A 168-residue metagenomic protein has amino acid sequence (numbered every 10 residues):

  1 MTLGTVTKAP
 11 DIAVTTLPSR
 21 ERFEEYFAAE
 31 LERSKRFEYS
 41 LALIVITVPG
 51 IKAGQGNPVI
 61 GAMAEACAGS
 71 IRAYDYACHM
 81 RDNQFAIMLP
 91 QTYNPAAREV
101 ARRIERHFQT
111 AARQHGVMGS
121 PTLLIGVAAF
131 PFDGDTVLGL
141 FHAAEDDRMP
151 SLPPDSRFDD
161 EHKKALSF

Functional and structural regions predicted by a protein language model:
M1-V14, A165-F168: Short, low-complexity N-terminal regulatory "tails/caps" that precede and couple sensory modules
I12-L31, K35-L43, P49-A68, C78-D82 (+2 more regions): Conserved long alpha-helical elements within nucleotide-processing catalytic cores of c-di-GMP signaling and class III
F23, N94-E105, F130-D160, L166-F168: Catalytic-core segments of nucleotide cyclases and related cyclic-nucleotide turnover enzymes
P49-A53, M88-A97, V117, L123-L140: Catalytic strand-loop-helix junctions within cyclic-nucleotide turnover domains
C78-R81, Q109-L124: Catalytic core regions of nucleotide second-messenger enzymes
